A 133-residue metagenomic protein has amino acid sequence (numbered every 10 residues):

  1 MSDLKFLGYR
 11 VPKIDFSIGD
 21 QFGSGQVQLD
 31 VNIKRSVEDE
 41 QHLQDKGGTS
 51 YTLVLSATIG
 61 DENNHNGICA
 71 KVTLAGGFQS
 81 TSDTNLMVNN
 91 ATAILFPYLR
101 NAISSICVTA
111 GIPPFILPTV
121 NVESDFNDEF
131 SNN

Functional and structural regions predicted by a protein language model:
M1-I94, N101-N133: N-terminal intrinsically disordered, cationic/polar leader segments that include organellar targeting peptides
